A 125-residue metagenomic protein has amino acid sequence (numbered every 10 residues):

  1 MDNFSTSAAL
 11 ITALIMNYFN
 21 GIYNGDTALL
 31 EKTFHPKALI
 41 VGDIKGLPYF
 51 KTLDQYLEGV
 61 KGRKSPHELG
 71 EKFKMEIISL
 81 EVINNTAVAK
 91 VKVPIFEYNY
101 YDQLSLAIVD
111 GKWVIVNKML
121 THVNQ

Functional and structural regions predicted by a protein language model:
M1-A28, K32, P36: Short, low-complexity N-terminal intrinsically disordered segments enriched in polar/charged residues
S7-L10, L39, I44, F50-Y98: Surface-exposed, charged secondary-structure patches
F34, V93, M119-L120: Short beta-strand segments enriched in hydrophobic/aromatic residues within well-folded beta-rich domains
P36, N85, G111-K112: Beta-strand-connecting loop/turn residues
K37, V41, V116-N117: Generic secondary-structure boundary/loop-capping signal
G46-L47, G111: Detector for glycine-centered tight turns/loop "hinges" at secondary-structure junctions
N99-Q125: Short beta-strand edge/turn micro-motifs at domain boundaries
